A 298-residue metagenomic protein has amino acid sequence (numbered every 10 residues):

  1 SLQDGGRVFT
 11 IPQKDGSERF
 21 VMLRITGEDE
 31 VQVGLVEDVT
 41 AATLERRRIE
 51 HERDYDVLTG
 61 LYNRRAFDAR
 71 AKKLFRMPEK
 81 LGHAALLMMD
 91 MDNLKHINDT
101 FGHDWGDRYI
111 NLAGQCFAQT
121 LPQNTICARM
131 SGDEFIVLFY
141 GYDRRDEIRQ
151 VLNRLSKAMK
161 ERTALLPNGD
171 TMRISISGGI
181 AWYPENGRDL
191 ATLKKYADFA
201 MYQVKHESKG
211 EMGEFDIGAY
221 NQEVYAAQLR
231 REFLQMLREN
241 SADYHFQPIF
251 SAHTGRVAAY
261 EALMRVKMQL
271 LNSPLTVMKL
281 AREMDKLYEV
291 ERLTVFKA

Functional and structural regions predicted by a protein language model:
L2-V21, E30, D170-M172, R256: Per-ARNT-Sim (PAS) sensory domains and their PAS-associated C-terminal
F20-V57, R65-F75, T125-I126: Signal-transducing coiled-coil linker helices
E50-D54, L61-A85, D92-P122, A128-G132 (+6 more regions): Conserved long alpha-helical elements within nucleotide-processing catalytic cores of c-di-GMP signaling and class III
A85, L138, L166-A200, E211-E214 (+1 more regions): A short glycine-enriched loop-to-beta-strand structural element that forms part of the catalytic core of nucleotide
G114-A118, E147-N168, Y196-D198, T294-A298: Alpha-helical scaffold within the catalytic cores of cyclic-nucleotide enzymes
A128-M130, M159-I176, K205: Catalytic core regions of nucleotide second-messenger enzymes
P184, F199, Q203-H245, H253-R256 (+3 more regions): C-di-GMP signaling machinery
